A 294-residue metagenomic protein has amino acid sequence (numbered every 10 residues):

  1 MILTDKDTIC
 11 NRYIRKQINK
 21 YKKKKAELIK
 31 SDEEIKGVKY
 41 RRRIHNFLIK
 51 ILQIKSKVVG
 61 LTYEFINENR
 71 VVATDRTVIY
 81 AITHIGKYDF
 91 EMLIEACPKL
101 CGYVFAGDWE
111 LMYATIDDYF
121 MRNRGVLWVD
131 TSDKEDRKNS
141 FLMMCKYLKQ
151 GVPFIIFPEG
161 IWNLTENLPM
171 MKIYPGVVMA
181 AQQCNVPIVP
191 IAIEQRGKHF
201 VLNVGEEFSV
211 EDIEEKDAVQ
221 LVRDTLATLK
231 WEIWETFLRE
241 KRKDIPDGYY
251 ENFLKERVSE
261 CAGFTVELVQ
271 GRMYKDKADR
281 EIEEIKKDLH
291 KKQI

Functional and structural regions predicted by a protein language model:
M1-G60, G263-E267: N-terminal membrane-anchoring alpha-helices
I2-Q17, K138-I294: Non-catalytic C-terminal accessory region of glycerolipid acyltransferases and related lyso-lipid remodeling enzymes
K50-I51, M92, T115-I116, L142 (+1 more regions): Short Gly/charged-rich anion-binding patches and loops
L52-H84: Helix-to-loop junction immediately C-terminal to a conserved catalytic motif
Y63-F65, L127-T131, E135, V210: Short acidic-hydrophobic, aromatic-tinged amphipathic segments that line or gate anion-handling sites
F65, F120-M121, I188, V204: Structural signal for hydrophobic
N69, K134, E194: Residue-level "edge-of-site" marker
A73-K134: Catalytic core of membrane glycerolipid acyltransferases/transacylases, capturing the structured, soluble-facing
